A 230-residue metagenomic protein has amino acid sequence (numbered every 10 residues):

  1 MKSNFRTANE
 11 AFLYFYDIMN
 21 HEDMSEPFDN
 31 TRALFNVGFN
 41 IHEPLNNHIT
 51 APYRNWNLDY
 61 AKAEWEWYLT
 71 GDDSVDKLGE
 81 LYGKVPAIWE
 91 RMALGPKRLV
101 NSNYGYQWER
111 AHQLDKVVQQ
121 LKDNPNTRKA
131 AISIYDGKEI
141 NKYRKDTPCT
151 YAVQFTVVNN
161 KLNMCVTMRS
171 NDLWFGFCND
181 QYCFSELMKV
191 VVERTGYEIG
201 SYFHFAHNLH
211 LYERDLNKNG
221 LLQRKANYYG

Functional and structural regions predicted by a protein language model:
M1-G230: Terminal, non-catalytic protein-protein interaction segments that mediate quaternary/complex assembly
